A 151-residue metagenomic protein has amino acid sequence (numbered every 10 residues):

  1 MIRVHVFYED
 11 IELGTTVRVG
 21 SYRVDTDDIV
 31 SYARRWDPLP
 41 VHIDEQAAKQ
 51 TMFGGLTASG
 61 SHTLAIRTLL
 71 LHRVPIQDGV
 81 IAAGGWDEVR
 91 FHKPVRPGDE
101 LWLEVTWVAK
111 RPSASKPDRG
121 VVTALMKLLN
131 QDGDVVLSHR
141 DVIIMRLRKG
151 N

Functional and structural regions predicted by a protein language model:
M1-G84, G150-N151: Hot-dog-fold acyl-thioester-processing enzymes
I2-L13, F91-E100, E104-N151: HotDog/MaoC-like acyl-thioester-processing domains
M52-S59, L71, R90-G98, L129: Short amphipathic alpha-helical patches
